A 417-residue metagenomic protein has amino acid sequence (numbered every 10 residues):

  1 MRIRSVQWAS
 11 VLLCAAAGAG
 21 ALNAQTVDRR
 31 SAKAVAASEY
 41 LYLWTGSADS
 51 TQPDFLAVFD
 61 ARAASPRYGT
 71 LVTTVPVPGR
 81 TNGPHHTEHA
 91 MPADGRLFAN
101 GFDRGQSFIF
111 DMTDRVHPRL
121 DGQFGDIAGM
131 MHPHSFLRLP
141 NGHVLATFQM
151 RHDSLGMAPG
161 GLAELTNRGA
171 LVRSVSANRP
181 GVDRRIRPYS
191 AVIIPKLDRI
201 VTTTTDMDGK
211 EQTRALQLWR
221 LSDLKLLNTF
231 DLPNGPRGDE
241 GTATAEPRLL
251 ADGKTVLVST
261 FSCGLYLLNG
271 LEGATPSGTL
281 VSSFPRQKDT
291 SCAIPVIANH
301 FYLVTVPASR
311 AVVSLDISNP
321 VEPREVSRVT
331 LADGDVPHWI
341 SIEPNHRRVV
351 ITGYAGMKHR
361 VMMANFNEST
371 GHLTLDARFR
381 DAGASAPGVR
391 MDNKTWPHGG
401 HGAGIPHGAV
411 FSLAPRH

Functional and structural regions predicted by a protein language model:
Q25-A37, H86-D94, P133-P140, Y189-D198 (+4 more regions): Structural signature of eukaryotic scaffold interfaces centered on beta-propeller domains
D49-Q52, F102-G105, D153-P159, M207-R214 (+4 more regions): Short, solvent-exposed loop/turn segments at conserved positions within beta-propeller repeat blades
F59-R67, I109-P118, N167-A170, L218-L227 (+3 more regions): Short loop/turn segments immediately following beta-strands, especially the blade-tip and inter-blade linker loops
Y68-R138: Blade-loop segments of beta-propeller domains
V75-R80, Q123-A128, S176-R184, F230-E240 (+3 more regions): Surface loop/turn motifs at the tips and blade-to-blade linkers of beta-strand repeat domains
M112-D198, T204-D206: Asp-box/WD-like beta-propeller blade repeats and closely related beta-sheet repeat scaffolds
R184-I186, A191-V313: Beta-propeller domains
I340, R347, T352-H417: Blade-level signature of beta-propeller repeat domains, shared across WD40, Kelch, NHL, RCC1 and BNR/Asp-box propellers
